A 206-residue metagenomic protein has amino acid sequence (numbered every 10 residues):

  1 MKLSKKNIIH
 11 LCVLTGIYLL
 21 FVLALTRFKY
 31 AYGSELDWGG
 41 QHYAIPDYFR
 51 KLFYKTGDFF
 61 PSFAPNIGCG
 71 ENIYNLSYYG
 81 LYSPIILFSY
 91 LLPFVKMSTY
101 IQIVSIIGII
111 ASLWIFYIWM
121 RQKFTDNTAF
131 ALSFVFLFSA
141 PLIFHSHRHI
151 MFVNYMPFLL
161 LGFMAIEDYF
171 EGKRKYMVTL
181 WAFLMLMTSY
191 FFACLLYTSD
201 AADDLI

Functional and structural regions predicted by a protein language model:
M1-L25: Start-transfer (signal-anchor) and selected internal transmembrane alpha helices of multi-pass inner/ER membrane
C12, I103, F130-F134, Y176-L180: Hydrophobic alpha-helical transmembrane segments
Y18-L113, F134-P157: Membrane-interface coil-to-helix junctions
L113, Y117, R121, L159-D168 (+1 more regions): Hydrophobic transmembrane alpha-helices
F116-F138: Transmembrane-helix signature of polytopic, membrane-embedded enzymes that assemble or transfer cell-envelope glycans
F138, L142, F170, L184-F192: Transmembrane helix irregularities
G162-M177, M185: Membrane-interface transmembrane helices that cradle and orient dolichyl/undecaprenyl
Y197-I206: Single conserved hydrophobic/aromatic residue that forms the stacking wall/gate of nucleotide- or nucleobase-binding
